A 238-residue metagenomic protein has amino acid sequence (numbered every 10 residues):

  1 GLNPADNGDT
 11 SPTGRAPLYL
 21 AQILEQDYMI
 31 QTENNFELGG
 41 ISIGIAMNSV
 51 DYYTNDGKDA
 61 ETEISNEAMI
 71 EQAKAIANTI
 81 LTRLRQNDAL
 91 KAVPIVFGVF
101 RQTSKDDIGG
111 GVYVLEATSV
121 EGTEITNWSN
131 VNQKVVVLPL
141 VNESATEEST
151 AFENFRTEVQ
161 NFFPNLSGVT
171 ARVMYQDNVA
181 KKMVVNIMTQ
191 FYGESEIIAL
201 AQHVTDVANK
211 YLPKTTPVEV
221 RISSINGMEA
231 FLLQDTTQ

Functional and structural regions predicted by a protein language model:
G1-S11: Post-signal peptide N-terminal segment of secreted/secretory-pathway proteins
T13-A46, F163-T189: Short edge beta-strands and adjacent turn/loop segments
E37, D51, K58-I64, A75-T79 (+2 more regions): Glycine- and small hydrophobic-enriched segments that form the cores of compact globular domains
G39-N66, V131-V141, K181-M188: Acidic/histidine-rich, surface-exposed loop or edge segments in extracytoplasmic proteins
E63-A89, S195-T216: Short, non-transmembrane amphipathic alpha-helical segments
V99-G109, S223-L232: Short, conserved secondary-structure transition motifs
D106-N161: Surface-exposed beta-loop interaction hotspot
L138-Q238: Hydrophilic extracytoplasmic domains
